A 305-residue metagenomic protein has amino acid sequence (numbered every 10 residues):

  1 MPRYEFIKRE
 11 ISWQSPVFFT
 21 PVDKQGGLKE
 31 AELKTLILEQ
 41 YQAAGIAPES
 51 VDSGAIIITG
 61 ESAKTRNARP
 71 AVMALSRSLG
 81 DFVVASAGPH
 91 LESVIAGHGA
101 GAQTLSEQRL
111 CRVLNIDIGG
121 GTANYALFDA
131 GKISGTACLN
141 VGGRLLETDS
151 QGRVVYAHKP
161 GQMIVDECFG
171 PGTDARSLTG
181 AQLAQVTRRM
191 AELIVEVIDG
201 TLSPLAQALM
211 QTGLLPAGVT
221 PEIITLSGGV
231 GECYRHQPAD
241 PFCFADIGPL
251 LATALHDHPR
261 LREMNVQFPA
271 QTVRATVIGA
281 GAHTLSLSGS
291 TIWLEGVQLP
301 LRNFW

Functional and structural regions predicted by a protein language model:
R3-E10, Q14-N115, F128-P249, T284-W305: Nucleotide/phosphate-binding catalytic cleft detector across ATP-hydrolyzing and phosphate-transferring enzymes
D117-G119: Conserved catalytic-loop position in the HRD/HxD motif
G121-A123: Conserved Rossmann-like nucleotide-cofactor binding loop
H236-A252, H256-V277: A conserved active-site cap/scaffold subdomain adjacent to cofactor or substrate pockets
